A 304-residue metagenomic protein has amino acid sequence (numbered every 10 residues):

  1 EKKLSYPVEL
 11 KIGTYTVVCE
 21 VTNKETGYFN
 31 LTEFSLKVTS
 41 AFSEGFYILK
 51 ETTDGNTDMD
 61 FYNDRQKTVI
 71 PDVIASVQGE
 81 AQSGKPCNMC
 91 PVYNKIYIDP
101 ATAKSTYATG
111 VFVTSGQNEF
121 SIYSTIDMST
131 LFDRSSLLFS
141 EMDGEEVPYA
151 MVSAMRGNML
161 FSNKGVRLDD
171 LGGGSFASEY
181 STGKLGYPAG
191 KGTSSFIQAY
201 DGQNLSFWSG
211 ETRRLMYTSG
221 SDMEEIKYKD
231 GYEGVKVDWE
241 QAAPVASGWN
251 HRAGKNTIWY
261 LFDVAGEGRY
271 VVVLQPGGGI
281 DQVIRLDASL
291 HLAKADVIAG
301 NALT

Functional and structural regions predicted by a protein language model:
E1, D64-R65, E146: Low-complexity, repetitive regions of proteins mediating host interaction that are extracellular, surface-exposed
E1-F42: Beta-strand-enriched, solvent-exposed domains that form extended recognition/catalytic surfaces
N23, F61-N63, Q275, D287: Residue-level signal for short segments within beta-strands and strand-turn junctions of well-structured beta-sheet
S35-R65: An edge-strand/N-cap motif at the start of beta-rich repeat modules
D60-P86: Short, flexible N-terminal segments of the mature chain
T68-V69, V73-V77, I96-T304: Preference for solvent-exposed, low-hydrophobicity sequence contexts
S83-I96: Surface-exposed assembly/interface segments
